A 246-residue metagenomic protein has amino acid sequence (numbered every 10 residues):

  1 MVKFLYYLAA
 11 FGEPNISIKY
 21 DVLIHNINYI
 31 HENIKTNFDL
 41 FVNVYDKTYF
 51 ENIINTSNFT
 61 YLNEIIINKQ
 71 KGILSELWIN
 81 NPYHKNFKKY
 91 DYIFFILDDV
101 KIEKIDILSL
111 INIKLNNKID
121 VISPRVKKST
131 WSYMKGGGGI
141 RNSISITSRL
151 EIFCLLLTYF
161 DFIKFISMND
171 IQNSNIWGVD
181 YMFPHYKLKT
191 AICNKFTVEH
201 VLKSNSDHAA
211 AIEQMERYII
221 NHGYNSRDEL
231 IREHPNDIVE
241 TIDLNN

Functional and structural regions predicted by a protein language model:
M1-N52: N-proximal low-complexity "stem/linker" segments adjacent to membrane-targeting elements
Y6, A10, P14-K19, H25-N26 (+1 more regions): C-terminal catalytic/acceptor-binding lobe
P14-I16, V100-E103: Acidic-and-aromatic substrate-binding clefts and catalytic sites of carbohydrate-active enzymes
F41-D91: Active-site-proximal specificity loops/subdomain of glycosyltransferases
F41-V42, F95, V121-R125, T190-N194: A structural signal for short, well-ordered beta-strand segments and their strand-loop junctions that often border
V44-Y49, V100, R125-T130, F196-T197: Short beta-alpha junction loops
K89-K101: Short beta-strand-to-loop acidic/aromatic patch adjacent to the donor-nucleotide binding site
K101-D180, P184-H185: Conserved catalytic core of nucleotide-sugar-dependent glycosyltransferases
